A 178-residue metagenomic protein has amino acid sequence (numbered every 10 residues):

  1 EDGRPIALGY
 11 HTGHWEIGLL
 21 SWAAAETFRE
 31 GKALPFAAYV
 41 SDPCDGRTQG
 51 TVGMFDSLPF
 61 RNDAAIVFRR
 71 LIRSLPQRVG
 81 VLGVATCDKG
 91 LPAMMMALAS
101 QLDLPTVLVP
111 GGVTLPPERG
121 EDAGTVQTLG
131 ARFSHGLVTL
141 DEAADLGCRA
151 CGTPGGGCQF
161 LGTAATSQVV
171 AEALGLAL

Functional and structural regions predicted by a protein language model:
E1, A33-A37, V169: Short coil-to-beta-strand
D2, A38, D42, G46 (+1 more regions): Membrane-targeting and insertion segments and their boundary/processing signals
G3-L19: Glycine- and acidic-residue-enriched helix-capping/strand-helix junction motifs
I6-H11, Q49-P59: Glycine-rich tight-turn/loop motif centered on a GG-T
G18-W22, A65: Short, hydrophobic/amphipathic alpha-helical packing segments that form internal helix faces or helix-helix interfaces
W22-A23, M54: Glycine/proline-enriched, intrinsically flexible loops and inter-domain linkers
E26-V52: Short connector loops at secondary-structure junctions
S57-L178: Active-site cavity-forming subdomains of large catalytic enzyme subunits
